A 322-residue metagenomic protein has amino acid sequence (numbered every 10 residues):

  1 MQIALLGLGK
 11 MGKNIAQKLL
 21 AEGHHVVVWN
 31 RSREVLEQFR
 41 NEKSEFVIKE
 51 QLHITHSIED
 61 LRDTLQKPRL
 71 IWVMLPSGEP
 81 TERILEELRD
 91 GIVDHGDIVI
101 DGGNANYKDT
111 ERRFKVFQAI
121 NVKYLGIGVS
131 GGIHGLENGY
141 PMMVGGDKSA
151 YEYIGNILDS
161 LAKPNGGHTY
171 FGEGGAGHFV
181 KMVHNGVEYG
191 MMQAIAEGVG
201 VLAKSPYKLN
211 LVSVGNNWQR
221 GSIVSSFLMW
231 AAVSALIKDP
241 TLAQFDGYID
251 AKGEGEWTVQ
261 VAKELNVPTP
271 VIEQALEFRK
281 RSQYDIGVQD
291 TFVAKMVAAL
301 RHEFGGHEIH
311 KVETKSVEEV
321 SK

Functional and structural regions predicted by a protein language model:
M1-L8, Q17, E22, W29-R31 (+5 more regions): NAD(P)-dependent Rossmann-like dehydrogenase/reductase catalytic/cofactor-binding core
M1-R69, V93-G96, I133-L136, H302: NAD(P)+-binding Rossmann beta1-loop-alpha1 motif at the extreme N-terminus of oxidoreductases
V26, I54, V99, Y124-L125 (+1 more regions): Hydrophobic beta-strand scaffold residues
V28, V73, V99-D101: Structural beta-sheet core signal
S44-E50, F117-A119, P141-G145, V288-Q289: Short, hinge-like loop/turn segments at secondary-structure boundaries
E59, I71-E87, N106-D109: Beta-loop-alpha module in the N-terminal Rossmann-like domain of NAD(P)-dependent dehydrogenases, especially those
T81-I84, I100, N106-E197, L202 (+1 more regions): Rossmann-fold dinucleotide-binding core
D90-H95, N266: Short, conserved loop/helix-junction motifs that constitute active-site signature segments in enzyme catalytic cores
